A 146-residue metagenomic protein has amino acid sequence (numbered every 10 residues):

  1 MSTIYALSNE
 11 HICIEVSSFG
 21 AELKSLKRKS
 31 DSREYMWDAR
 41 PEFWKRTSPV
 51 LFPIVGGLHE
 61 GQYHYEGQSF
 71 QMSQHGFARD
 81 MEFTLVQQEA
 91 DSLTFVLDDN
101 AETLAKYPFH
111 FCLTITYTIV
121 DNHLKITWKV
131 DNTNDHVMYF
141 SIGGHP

Functional and structural regions predicted by a protein language model:
M1-K129, T133-I142, P146: Surface-exposed acidic/polar loop and edge beta-strand patches at domain peripheries
